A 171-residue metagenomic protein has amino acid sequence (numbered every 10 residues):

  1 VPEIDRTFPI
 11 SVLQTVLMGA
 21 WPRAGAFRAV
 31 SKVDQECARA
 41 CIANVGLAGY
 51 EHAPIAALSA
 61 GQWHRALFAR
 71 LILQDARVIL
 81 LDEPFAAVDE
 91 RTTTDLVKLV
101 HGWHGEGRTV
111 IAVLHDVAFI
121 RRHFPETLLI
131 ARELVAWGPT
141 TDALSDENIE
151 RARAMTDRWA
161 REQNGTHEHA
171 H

Functional and structural regions predicted by a protein language model:
L17, K32-Y50: Conserved ABC ATPase "signature" region
P54-L58: Conserved ABC ATPase signature
F68: Hydrophobic anchor residue at the start of the ABC signature
I79-E83: Catalytic Walker B motif of ABC-type/P-loop ATPase nucleotide-binding domains
L114-H115: H-loop/switch region of ABC-family ATPase nucleotide-binding domains
T127-T140: H-loop (His-switch) and adjacent beta-strand-loop-beta switch element of ABC-type ATPase nucleotide-binding domains
T141-H171: ABC ATPase nucleotide-binding domains
